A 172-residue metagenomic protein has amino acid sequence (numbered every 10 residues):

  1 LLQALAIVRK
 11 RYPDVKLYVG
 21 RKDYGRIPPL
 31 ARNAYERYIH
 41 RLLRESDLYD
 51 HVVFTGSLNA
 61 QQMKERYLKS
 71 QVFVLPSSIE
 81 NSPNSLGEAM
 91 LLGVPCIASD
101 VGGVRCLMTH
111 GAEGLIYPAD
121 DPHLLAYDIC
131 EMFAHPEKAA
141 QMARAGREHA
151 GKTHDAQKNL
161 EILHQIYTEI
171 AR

Functional and structural regions predicted by a protein language model:
K16-R37: Glycosyltransferase donor-sugar binding loop
A31-L58: Nucleotide-activated donor-binding/catalytic signature segment of Leloir-type glycosyltransferases, i.e., the conserved
S57, E65-S70: Short alpha-helical donor nucleotide-sugar binding micro-motif in glycosyltransferases
F73-V74: A short hydrophobic beta-strand element within the catalytic core of glycosyltransferases that build diverse glycans
S78: Aromatic "clamp/platform" in nucleotide-sugar-dependent glycosyltransferases that forms part of the donor/acceptor
P95-A98, M108: Short hydrophobic beta-strand element within catalytic cores of glycosyltransferases and related nucleotide-activated
H110-G111, L115-P122, E131-P136: Conserved acidic donor-binding segment of nucleotide-sugar-dependent glycosyltransferases
L124, E131, K138-T153, N159-Q165: A short, well-ordered alpha-helix in the C-terminal region of glycosyltransferases
